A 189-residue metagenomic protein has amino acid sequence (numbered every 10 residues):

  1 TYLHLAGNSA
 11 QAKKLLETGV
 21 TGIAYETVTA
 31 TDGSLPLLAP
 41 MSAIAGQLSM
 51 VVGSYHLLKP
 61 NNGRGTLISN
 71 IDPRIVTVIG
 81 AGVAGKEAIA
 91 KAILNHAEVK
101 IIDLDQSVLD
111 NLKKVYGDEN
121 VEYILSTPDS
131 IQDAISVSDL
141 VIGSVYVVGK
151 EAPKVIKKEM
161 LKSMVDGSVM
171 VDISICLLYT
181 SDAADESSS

Functional and structural regions predicted by a protein language model:
T1-I75: Glycine/serine-rich phosphate-binding loop and adjoining beta1-alpha1 elements at the start of nucleotide-handling
L3-H4, Y146-G149, S174-I175: Short glycine-/small-residue-rich Rossmann-like dinucleotide-binding loops
A12, M50, A88-I89, L161: Generic hydrophobic/aromatic pocket-lining and core-packing "Φ" positions
G22-Y25, I101-D103, D172-I173: General beta-strand structural signal in soluble alpha/beta enzymes
R64-G143: Glycine-rich phosphate/diphosphate-binding loop of Rossmann-like nucleotide-binding domains
V137, K150-S168: Rossmann-fold NAD(P) dinucleotide-binding segment
Y179-A184: Conserved small/polar residues in nucleotide/adenosyl-binding loops
